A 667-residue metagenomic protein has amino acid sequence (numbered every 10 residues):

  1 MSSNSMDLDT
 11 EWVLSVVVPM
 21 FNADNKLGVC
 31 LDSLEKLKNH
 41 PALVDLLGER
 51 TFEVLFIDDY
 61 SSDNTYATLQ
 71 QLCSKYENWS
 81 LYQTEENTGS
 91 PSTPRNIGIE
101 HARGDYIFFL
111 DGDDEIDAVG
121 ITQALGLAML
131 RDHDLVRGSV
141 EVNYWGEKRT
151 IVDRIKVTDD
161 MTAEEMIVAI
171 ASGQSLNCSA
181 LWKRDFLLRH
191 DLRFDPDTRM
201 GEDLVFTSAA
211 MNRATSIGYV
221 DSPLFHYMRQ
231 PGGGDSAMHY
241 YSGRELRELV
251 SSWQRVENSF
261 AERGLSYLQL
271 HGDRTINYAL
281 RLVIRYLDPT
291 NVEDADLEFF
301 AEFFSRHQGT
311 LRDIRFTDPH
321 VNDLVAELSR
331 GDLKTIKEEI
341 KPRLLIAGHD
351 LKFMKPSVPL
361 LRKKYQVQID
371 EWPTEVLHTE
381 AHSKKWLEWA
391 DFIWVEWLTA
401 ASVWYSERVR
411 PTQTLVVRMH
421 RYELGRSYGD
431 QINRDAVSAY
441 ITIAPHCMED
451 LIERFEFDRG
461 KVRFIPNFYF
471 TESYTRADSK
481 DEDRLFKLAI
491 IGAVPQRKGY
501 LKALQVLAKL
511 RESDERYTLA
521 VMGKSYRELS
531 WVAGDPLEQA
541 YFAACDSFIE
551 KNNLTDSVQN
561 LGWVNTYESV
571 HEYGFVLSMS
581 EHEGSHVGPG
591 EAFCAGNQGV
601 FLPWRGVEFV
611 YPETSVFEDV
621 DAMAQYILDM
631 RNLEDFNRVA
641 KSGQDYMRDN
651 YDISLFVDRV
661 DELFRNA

Functional and structural regions predicted by a protein language model:
W12, K480-K498, L504-R511, L519-A520: Conserved donor-binding/catalytic core segment of Leloir-type glycosyltransferases
S33, D58-T68, E86-T88: A conserved acidic beta->alpha catalytic loop
E77-S80, A533-G562: Nucleotide-activated donor-binding/catalytic signature segment of Leloir-type glycosyltransferases, i.e., the conserved
T84-A102: Glycine-rich, basic loop-to-helix element that forms the pyrophosphate-binding segment of sugar-nucleotide handling
I107: Short aromatic/hydrophobic "clamp" motif used to bind/position activated sugar donors
D114-V220, F225-L246, V250, V256 (+1 more regions): Donor-binding/catalytic cores of nucleotide-activated saccharide and glycerol-phosphate transferases/polymerases
D288-I340: Membrane-interface aromatic/basic loop that binds lipid-linked glycans or pyrophosphate carriers, typified by
G606-D629: Change "using UDP/GDP/dTDP sugars" to "using nucleotide sugars
